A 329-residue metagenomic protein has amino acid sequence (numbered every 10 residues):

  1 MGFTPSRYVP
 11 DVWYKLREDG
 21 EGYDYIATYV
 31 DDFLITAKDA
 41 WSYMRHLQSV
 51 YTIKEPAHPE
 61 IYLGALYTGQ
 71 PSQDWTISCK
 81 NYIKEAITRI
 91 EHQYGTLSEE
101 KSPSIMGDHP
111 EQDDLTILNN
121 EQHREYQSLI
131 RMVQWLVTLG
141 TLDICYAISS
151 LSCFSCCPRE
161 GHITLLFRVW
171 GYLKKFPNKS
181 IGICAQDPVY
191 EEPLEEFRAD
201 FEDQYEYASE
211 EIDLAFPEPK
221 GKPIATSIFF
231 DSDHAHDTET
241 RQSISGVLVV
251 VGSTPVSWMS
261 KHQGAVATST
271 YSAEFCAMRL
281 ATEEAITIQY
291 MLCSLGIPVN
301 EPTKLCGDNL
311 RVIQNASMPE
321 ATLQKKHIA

Functional and structural regions predicted by a protein language model:
M1-A329: Long, low-complexity, charge-biased intrinsically disordered regions
